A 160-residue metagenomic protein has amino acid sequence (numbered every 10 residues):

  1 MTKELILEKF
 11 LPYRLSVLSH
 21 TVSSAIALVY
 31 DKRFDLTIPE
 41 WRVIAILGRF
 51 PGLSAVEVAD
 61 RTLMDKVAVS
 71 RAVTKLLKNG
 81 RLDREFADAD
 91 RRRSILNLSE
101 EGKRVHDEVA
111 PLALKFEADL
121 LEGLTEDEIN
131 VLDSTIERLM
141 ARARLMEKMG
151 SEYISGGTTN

Functional and structural regions predicted by a protein language model:
M1-E4, E126-N160: C-terminal regulatory/oligomerization modules of transcriptional regulators
M1-F34: N-terminal leader segment of winged-helix/HTH proteins
L15, S19, S23, F34 (+4 more regions): Flexible interhelical turns and helix-capping residues at alpha-helix boundaries within structured domains
S19, H106, M140-A143: A structural signal for well-ordered alpha-helices, especially hydrophobic packing surfaces of coiled-coils
S23-I26, A55, A110, E117 (+1 more regions): Short amphipathic alpha-helical interaction/hinge segments
S24-A68, N79, S151: N-terminal helix-turn-helix DNA-binding core of bacterial DNA-binding proteins
R61, T74-R138: Charged, amphipathic alpha-helical coiled-coil/dimerization segments
